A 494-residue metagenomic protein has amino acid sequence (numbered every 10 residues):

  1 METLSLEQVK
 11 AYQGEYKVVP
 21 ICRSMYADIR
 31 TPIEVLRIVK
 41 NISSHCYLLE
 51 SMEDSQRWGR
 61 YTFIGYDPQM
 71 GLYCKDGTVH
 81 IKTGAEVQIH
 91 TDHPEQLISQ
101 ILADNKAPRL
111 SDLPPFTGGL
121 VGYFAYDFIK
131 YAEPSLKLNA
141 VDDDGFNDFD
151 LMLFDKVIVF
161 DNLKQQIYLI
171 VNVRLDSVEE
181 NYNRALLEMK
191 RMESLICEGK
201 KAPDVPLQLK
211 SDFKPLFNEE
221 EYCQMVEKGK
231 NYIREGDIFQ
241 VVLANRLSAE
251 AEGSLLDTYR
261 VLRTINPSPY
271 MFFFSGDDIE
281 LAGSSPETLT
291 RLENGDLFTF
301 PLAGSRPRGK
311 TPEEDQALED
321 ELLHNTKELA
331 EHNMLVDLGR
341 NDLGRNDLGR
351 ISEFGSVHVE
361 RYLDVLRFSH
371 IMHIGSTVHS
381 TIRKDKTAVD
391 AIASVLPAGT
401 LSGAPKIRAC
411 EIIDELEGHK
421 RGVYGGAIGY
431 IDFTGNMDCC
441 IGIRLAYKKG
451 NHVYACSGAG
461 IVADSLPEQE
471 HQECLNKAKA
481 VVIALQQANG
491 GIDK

Functional and structural regions predicted by a protein language model:
M1-K494: Extended alpha-helical targeting/anchoring segments, especially N-terminal organellar/secretory targeting helices
